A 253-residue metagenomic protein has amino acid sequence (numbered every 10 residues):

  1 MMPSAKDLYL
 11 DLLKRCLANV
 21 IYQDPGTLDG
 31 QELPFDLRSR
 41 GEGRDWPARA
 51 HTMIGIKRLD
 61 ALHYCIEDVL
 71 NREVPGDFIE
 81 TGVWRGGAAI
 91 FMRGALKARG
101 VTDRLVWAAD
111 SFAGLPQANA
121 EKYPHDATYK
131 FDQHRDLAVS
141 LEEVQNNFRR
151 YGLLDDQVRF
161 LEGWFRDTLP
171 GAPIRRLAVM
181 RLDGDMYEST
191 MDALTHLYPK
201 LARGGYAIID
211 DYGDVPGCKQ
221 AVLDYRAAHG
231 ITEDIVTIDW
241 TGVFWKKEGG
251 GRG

Functional and structural regions predicted by a protein language model:
P3-L10, K14-V20, D24-I56, E67 (+1 more regions): S-adenosylmethionine/decaboxylated-SAM
K57-L62: N-terminal pre-P-loop "Q-motif" helix
